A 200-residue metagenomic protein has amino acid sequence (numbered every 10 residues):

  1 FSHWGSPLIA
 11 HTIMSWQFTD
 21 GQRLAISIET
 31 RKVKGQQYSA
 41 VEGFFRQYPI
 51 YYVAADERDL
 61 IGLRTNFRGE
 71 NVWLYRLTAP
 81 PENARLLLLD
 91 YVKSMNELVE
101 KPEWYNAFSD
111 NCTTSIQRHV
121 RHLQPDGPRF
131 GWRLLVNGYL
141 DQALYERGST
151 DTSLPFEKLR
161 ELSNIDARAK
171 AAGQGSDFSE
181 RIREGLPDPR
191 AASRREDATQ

Functional and structural regions predicted by a protein language model:
F1, T12-W16, L24-I28, Y75-L77 (+3 more regions): Generic structural hydrophobic/aromatic packing signal, biased to beta-strands
F1-R68: Glycine-rich catalytic cores of cysteine/serine-nucleophile enzymes that process amide/ester linkages in cell-envelope
S39-V41, Y51-I61, W73-L77, G175-I182 (+1 more regions): Generic preference for hydrophobic/aromatic residues in regular secondary structure cores
V53-M95: A structural motif
A79, V92-Q200: Activation targets extended, charge/polar-rich intrinsically disordered C-terminal tails
